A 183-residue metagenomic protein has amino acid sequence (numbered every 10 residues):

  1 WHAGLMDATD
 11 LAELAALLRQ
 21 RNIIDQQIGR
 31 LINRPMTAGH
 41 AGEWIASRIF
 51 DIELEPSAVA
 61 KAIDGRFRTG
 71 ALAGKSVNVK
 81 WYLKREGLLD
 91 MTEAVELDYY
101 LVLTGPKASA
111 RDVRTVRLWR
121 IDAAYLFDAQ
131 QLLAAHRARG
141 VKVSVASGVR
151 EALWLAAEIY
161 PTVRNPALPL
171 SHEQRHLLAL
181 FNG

Functional and structural regions predicted by a protein language model:
W1-A62, R66-G183: Nucleic-acid endonuclease domains
